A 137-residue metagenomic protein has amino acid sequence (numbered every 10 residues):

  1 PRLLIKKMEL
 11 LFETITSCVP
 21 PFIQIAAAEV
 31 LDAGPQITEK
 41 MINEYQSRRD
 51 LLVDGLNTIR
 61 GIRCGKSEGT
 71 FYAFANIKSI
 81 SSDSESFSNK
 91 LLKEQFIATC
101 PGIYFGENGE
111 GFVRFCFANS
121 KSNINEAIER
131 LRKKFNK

Functional and structural regions predicted by a protein language model:
P1-K137: PLP-dependent class I/II
